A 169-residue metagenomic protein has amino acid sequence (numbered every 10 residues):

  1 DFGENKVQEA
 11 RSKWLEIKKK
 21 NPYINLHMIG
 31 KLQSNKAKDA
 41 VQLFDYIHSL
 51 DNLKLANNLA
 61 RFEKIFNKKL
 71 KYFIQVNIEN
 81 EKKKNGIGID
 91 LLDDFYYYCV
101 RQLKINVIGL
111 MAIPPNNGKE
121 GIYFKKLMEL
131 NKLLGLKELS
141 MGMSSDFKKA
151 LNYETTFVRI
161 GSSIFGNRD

Functional and structural regions predicted by a protein language model:
D1-E138, M143-S145, Y153: Conserved alpha/beta-domain cores
L151, I164-D169: Expand to "…catalyze enediolate/carbanion chemistry for C-C bond making/breaking, isomerization, decarboxylation
E154, G161: Active-site-proximal glycine-rich helix-loop-beta segment
